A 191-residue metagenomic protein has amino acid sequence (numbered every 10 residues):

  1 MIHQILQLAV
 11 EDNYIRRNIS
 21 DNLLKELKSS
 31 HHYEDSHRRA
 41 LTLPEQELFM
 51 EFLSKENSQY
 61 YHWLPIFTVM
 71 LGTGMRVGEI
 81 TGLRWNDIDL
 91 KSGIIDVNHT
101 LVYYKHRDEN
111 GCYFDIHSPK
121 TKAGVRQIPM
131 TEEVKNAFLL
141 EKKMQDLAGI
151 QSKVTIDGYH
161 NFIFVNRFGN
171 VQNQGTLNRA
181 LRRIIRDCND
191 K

Functional and structural regions predicted by a protein language model:
M1, E45-L48, P65, P129 (+4 more regions): Charged catalytic carboxylate motif
M1-L8, L23, M130: Non-catalytic DNA-binding core/recognition domains of DNA-processing enzymes
Q4, N22, G82-L83, R179 (+1 more regions): DNA-binding alpha-helical recognition surfaces that contact promoter or target DNA
Q7-R16, L140-K143: Arg/Lys-rich amphipathic alpha helix in sigma70-family domain 2
E11, I15-V77, T81-L83, L90-K91 (+2 more regions): Basic, Lys/Arg- and aromatic-enriched nucleic-acid-binding interface segment
N22-K28, E45, G82-D146, K153-V154 (+1 more regions): Conserved tyrosine-mediated DNA breakage-rejoining catalytic core shared by Y-recombinases
S29-Y33, I116-T121, H160-V165, R186-N189: Short glycine/proline-rich turn/loop motifs
E51-W63, T73, I128, M144-V154 (+1 more regions): Short, basic (Lys/Arg/His-rich) helix/loop patches that form interaction surfaces in the mid-to-C-terminal regions
